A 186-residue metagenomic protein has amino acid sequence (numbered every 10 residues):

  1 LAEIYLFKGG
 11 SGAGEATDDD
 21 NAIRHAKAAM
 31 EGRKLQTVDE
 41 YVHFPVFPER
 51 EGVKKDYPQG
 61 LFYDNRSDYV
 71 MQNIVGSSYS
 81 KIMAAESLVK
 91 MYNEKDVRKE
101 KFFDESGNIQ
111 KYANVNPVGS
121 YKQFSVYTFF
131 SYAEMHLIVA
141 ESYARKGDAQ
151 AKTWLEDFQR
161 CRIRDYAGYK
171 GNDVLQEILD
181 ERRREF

Functional and structural regions predicted by a protein language model:
L1-K81, E86-F186: Acidic/polar-rich alpha-helix caps and helix-coil junctions
